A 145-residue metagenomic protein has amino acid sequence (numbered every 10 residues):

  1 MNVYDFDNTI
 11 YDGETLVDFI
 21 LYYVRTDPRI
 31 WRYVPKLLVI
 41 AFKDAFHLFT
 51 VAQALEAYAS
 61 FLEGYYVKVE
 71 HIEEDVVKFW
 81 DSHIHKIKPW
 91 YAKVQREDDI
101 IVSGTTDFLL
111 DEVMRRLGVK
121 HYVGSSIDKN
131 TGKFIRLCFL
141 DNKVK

Functional and structural regions predicted by a protein language model:
M1-L16: Asp-based phosphoryl-transfer active-site loop
Y4, D27, D107: Sparse, context-dependent recognition of short Cys/His-centered cofactor- or disulfide-binding micro-motifs
D5-N8, V51, D99, D111: Generic structural signal for short, flexible, solvent-exposed coil/loop and linker residues
G13-L16, I20, V24-P89: A metal-dependent, Asp-based hydrolase signature
E74-K145: C-terminal cap/substrate-recognition subdomain and adjoining C-terminal extension of metal-dependent phosphatase-like
